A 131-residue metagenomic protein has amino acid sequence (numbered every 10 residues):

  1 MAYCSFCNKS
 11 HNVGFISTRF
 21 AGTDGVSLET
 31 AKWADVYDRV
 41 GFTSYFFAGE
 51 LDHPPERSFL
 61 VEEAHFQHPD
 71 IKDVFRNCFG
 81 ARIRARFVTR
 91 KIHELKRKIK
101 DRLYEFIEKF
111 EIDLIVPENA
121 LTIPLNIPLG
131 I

Functional and structural regions predicted by a protein language model:
A2, C7-S10, V36-L114: A conserved catalytic-core segment of Leloir-type glycosyltransferases
C4-T23, L114-L121: Nucleotide-activated donor-dependent transferases that construct or modify glycoconjugates
T18, E29, D52-H53: Short, electropositive, low-hydrophobicity segments enriched in small/polar residues
T23, H53-E56, I123-N126: Short catalytic/ligand-binding loop motif for oxyanion handling, primarily in non-cytosolic enzymes, centered on
V26-Y37: Short amphipathic alpha-helix
V88-R90, N119-T122: Surface-exposed cleft-lining segments at the edges of enzyme active sites
P128-I131: Charged helix-capping and loop-helix junction motifs
